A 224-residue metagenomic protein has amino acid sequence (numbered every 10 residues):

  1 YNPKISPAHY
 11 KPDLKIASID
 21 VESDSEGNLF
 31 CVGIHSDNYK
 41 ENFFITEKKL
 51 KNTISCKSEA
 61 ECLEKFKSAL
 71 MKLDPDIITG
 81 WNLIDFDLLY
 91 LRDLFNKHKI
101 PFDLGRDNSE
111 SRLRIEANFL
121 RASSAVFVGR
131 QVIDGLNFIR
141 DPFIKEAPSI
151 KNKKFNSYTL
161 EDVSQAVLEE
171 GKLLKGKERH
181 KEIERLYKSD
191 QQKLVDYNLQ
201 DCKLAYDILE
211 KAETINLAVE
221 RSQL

Functional and structural regions predicted by a protein language model:
Y1-D74, I100, L199-Q223: DnaQ-like (DEDDh/DEDDy) 3′-5′ exonuclease domain used for proofreading and 3′-end trimming on nucleic acids
S25-E26, D85-L88, R140, I215-N216: Flexible loop/turn segments at secondary-structure boundaries
F30, Y90-D93, I144: Short acidic, glycine/serine/threonine-rich loops at helix termini
C56, I77-W81, D85, I150 (+1 more regions): Short, charged/polar micro-motifs that form catalytic or ligand-binding hotspots
F66-Y90: Proline-aspartate-enriched helix->loop->beta-strand connector
F86-K99, G105: Short Gly/Thr/Asp-enriched flexible loops that form oxyanion-binding sites at enzyme active sites
F102-L224: Conserved "right-hand" nucleotidyltransferase catalytic core of DNA-directed polymerases
